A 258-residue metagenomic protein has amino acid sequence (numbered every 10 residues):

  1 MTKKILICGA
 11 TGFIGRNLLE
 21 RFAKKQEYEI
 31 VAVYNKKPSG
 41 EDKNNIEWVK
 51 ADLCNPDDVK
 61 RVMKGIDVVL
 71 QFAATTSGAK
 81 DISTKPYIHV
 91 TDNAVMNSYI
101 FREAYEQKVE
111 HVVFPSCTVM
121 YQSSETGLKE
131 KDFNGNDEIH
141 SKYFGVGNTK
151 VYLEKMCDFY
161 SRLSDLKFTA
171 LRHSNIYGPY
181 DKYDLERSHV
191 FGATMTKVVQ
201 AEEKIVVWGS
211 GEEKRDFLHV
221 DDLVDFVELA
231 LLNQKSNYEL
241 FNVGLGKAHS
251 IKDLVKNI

Functional and structural regions predicted by a protein language model:
I5-K25: N-terminal Rossmann NAD(P)H-binding glycine-rich loop of SDR-like oxidoreductase domains
V33-K37, L53: N-terminal Rossmann-fold cofactor-binding loop
I46, K50-N93, E103-E106: NAD(P)H-binding glycine-rich loop region in Rossmannoid oxidoreductase-like domains and their noncatalytic homologs
Q71, S98-Y143, L163: Conserved Rossmann-fold NAD(P)-dependent oxidoreductase catalytic core, especially the SDR/UDP-sugar
V90-A94, D132, K142-E154, D184-G192 (+2 more regions): Short-chain dehydrogenase/reductase
Y99, S141-S174, A193-E202: Active-site Tyr-X1-5-Lys
M120-Q122, G145, T169-F191, K214: Flexible, glycine-rich beta-alpha linker
V151, I176-G192, A201-E203, V220-D221 (+3 more regions): Glycine/proline-rich active-site loop of Rossmann-fold NAD(P)-dependent oxidoreductases
